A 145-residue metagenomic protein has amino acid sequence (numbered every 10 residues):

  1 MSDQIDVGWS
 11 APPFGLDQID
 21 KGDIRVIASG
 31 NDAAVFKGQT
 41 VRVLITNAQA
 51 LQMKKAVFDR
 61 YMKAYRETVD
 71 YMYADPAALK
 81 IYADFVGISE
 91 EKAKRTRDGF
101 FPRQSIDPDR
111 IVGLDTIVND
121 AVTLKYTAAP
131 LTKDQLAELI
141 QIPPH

Functional and structural regions predicted by a protein language model:
M1-Y82: Pocket-lining segment of extracytoplasmic ligand-binding domains
D17-D20, L44, G99, D120 (+1 more regions): Preference for short coil/turn "hinge" residues that link or interrupt alpha-helices
Q18, V35-K37, F100-F101, A137-Q141: Short secondary-structure boundary/hinge segments and terminal tails
S29, A93, L131-T132: Residue-level detector of family-conserved "landmark" positions at structurally sensitive sites
T46, M53, P108, E138-P144: Generic structural "secondary-structure junction" signal
Q52-T127: Secondary-structure end/capping motifs
A121-H145: Conserved C-terminal helix/tail region of periplasmic/extracytoplasmic solute-binding proteins
